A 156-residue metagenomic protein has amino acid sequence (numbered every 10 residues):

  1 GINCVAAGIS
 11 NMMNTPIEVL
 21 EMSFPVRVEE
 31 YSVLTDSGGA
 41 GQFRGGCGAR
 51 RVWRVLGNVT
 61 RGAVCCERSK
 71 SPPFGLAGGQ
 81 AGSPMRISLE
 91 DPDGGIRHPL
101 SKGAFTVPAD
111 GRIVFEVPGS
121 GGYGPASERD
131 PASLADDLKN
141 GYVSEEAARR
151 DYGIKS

Functional and structural regions predicted by a protein language model:
G1-S156: Glycine/proline-enriched, intrinsically flexible loops and inter-domain linkers
